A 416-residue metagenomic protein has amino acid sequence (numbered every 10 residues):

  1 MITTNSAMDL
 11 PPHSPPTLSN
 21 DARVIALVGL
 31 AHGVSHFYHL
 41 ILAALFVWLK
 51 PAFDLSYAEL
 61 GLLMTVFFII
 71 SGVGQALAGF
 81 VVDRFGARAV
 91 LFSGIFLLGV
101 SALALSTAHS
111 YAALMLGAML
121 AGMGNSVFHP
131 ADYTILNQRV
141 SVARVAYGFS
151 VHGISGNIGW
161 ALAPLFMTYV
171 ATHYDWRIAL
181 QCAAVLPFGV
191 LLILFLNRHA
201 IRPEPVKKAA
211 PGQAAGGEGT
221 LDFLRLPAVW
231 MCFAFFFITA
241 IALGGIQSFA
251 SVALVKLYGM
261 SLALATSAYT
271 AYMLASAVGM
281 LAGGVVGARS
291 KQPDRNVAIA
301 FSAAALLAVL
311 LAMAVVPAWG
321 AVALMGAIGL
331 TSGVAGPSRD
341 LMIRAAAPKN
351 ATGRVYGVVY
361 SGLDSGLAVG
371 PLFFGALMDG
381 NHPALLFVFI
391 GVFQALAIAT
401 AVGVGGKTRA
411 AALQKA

Functional and structural regions predicted by a protein language model:
D9-S19, R202-M231: Juxtamembrane intracellular "pre-TM" segments in multi-pass secondary transporters
L40, F68-A76, W160-A161, M273-L281 (+1 more regions): Residue-level signature of mid-helix packing/kink "hotspots" within the transmembrane helices of 12-pass Major
L42-A43, A228-M273, A277: Extracytoplasmic gate region of multi-pass secondary transporters
V73-H109: Conserved MFS/SLC helix-loop-helix module at the cytosolic interface between two early adjacent transmembrane helices
G74-G86, M280-Q292, M378: Helix-to-loop junctions at the C-terminal end of transmembrane segments in multipass secondary transporters
R84-G94, R289-S302: Cytoplasmic membrane-interface "Motif A"-like loop-to-helix N-cap segments of 12-TM Major Facilitator Superfamily
G117-G156: Cytoplasmic helix-loop-helix junction between adjacent transmembrane helices in 12-TM secondary transporters
H152-A200: Helix-loop-helix hairpin linking two adjacent transmembrane segments in secondary transporters
